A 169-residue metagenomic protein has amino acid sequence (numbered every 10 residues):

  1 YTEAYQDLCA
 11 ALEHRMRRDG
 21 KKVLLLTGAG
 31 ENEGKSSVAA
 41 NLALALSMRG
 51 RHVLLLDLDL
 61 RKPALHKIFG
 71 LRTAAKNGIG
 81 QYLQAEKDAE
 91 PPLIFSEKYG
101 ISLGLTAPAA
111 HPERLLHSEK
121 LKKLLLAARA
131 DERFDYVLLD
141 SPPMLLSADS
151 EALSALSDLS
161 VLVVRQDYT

Functional and structural regions predicted by a protein language model:
Y1-T169: P-loop NTP-binding module
